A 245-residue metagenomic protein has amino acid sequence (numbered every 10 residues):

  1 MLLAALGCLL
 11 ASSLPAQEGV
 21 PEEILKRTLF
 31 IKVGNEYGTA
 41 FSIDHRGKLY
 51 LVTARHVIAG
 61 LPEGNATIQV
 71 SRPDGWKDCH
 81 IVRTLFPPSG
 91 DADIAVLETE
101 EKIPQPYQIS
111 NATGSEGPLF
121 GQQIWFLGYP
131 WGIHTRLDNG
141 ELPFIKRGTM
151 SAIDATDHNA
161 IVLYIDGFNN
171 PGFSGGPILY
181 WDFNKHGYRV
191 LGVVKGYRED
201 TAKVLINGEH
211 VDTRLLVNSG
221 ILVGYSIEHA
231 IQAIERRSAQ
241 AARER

Functional and structural regions predicted by a protein language model:
M1-A11: Bacterial N-terminal signal peptides
S12-A16: Sec/Tat signal peptide C-region and signal peptidase I cleavage site
Q17, Q105-G175, L179-D182, V193-L205: Flexible, gly/ser-rich surface segments that form the specificity/activation loops bordering the active-site cleft
P21, R46, Y180-R245: C-terminal subregion of chymotrypsin/trypsin-like serine protease catalytic domains
T28-Y50: A conserved glycine-rich beta-strand in the N-terminal activation segment of trypsin-fold
L29-I31, G64-D74, I124-F126, L179: Short conserved beta-strand and strand-loop elements enriched in small hydrophobics with frequent Asp/Gly
K32-Y37, D74-K77, E141-R147: Short coil-to-beta-strand transition motifs
H45-S89: Catalytic-histidine neighborhood of serine endopeptidases, predominantly the chymotrypsin-like S1/PA family
